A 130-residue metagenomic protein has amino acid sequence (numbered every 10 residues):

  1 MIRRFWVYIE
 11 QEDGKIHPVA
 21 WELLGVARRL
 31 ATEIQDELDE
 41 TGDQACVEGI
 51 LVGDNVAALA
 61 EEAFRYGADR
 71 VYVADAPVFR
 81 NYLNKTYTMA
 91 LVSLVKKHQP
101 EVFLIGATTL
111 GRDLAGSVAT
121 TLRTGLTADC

Functional and structural regions predicted by a protein language model:
M1-C130: N-terminal glycine-rich FAD/FM-binding segment characteristic of electron-transfer flavoproteins
